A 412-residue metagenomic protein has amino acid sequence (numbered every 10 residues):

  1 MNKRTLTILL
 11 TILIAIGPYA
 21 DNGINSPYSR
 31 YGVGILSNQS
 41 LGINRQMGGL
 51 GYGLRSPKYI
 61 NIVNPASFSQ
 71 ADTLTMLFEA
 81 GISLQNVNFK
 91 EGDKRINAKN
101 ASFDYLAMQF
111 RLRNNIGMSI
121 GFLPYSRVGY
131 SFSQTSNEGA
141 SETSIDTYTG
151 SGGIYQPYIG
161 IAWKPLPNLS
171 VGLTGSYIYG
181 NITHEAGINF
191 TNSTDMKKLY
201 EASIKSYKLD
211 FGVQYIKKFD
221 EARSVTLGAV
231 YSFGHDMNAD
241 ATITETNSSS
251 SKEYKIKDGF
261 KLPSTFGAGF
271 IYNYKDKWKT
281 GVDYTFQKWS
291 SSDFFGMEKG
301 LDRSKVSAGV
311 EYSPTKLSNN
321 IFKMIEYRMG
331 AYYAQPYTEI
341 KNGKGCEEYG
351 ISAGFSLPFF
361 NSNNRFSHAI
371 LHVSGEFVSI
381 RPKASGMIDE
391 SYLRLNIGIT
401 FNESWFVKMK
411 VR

Functional and structural regions predicted by a protein language model:
M1-N2, Y215: Generic N-terminal leader/processing signal
N2-L9: Sec-dependent signal peptide recognition, specifically the positively charged N-region followed immediately by
L9-L10, L36: A periodicity- and composition-biased signal for non-globular, repetitive helical segments
T11-Y19: Hydrophobic h-region of N-terminal signal peptides that target proteins for export in Gram-negative bacteria
D21-R412: Subset of outer-membrane beta-barrel
